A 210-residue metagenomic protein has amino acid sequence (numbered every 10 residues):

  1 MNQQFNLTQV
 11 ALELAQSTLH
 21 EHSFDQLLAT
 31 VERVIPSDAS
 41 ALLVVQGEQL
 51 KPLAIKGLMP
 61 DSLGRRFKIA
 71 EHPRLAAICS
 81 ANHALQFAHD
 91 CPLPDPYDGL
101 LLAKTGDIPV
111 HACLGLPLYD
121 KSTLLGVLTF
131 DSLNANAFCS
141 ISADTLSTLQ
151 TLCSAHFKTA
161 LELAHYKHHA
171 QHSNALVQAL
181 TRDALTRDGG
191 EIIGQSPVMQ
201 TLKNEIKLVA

Functional and structural regions predicted by a protein language model:
Q4, F157-I192: Conserved ASCE P-loop NTPase core motifs with emphasis on AAA+ ATPases
E21, T181-A210: AAA+ ATPase active-site-proximal loops
S40, D61-Q86: Acidic/proline- and glycine-rich, intrinsically disordered low-complexity segments that serve as regulatory linkers
A41-F67: GAF sensory/regulatory domain recognition with acknowledged cross-activation on helical regulatory dimers
L58, V127-A137: Short beta-strand-to-loop transition segments that serve as allosteric relay/switch motifs in sensory/regulatory domains
H89-A112: Signal-transducing coupling segments at domain and membrane junctions
H111-Y119: A short, aliphatic-rich beta-strand micro-motif
D120, A137-K158, H165-H168: Amphipathic alpha-helical "output/dimerization" segments
